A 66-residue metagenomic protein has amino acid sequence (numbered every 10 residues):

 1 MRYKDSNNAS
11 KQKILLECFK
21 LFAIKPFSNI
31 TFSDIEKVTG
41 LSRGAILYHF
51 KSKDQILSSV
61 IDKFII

Functional and structural regions predicted by a protein language model:
M1-K25, N29-L41, Q55: Basic, helix-initiating cap at the start of DNA-binding domains
L16, Y48, S58: A cross-family signal for key residues in well-ordered alpha-helices that form functional helical elements
F22, F64-I65: Residue-level detector of secondary-structure transition/capping positions
K37, K51-S52, D62: Residue-level detection of the helix-turn-helix DNA-binding "recognition helix"
T39-F50: Short hydrophobic/aromatic patch on the recognition helix
S58-F64: Alpha-helical DNA-contacting segments of helix-turn-helix folds
